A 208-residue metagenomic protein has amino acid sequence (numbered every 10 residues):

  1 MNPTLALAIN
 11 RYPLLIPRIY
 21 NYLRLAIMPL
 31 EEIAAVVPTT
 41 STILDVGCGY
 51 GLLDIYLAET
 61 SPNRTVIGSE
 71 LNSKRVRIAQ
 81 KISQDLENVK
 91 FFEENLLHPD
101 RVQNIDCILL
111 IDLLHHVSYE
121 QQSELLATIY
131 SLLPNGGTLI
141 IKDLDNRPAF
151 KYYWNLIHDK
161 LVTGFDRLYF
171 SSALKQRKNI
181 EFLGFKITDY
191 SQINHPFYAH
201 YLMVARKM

Functional and structural regions predicted by a protein language model:
L7-I27: Class I SAM-dependent methyltransferase Rossmann-like catalytic core, especially the SAM/SAH-binding loop
L23-T39: Conserved alpha-helix/loop element of class I SAM-dependent methyltransferases that forms part of the SAM/SAH-binding
G49: Conserved glycine-rich SAM-binding loop
L52, E59-N88, E93-L97: Class I SAM-dependent methyltransferase SAM/SAH-binding core
L109: A conserved beta-strand element that flanks and buttresses the S-adenosyl-L-methionine
S123-N135: A short glycine-rich, Lys/Arg-flanked "PGG" loop and its adjoining helix->strand segment in the class I
K142-L183, D189-N194: C-terminal alpha-helical "lid/dimerization" subdomain adjacent to the S-adenosyl-L-methionine
F185, D189-M208: Core SAM-dependent methyltransferase catalytic element
